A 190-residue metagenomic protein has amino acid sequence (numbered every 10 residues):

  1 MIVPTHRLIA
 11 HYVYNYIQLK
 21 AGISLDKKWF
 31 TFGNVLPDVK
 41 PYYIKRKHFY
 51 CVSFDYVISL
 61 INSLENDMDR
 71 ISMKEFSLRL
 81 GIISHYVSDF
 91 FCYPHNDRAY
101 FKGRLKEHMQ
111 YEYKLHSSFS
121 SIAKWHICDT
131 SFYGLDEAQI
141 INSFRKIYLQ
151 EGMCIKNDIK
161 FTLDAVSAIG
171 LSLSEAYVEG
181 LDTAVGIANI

Functional and structural regions predicted by a protein language model:
M1-I82, V87-I190: N-terminal leader/auxiliary helical segments
